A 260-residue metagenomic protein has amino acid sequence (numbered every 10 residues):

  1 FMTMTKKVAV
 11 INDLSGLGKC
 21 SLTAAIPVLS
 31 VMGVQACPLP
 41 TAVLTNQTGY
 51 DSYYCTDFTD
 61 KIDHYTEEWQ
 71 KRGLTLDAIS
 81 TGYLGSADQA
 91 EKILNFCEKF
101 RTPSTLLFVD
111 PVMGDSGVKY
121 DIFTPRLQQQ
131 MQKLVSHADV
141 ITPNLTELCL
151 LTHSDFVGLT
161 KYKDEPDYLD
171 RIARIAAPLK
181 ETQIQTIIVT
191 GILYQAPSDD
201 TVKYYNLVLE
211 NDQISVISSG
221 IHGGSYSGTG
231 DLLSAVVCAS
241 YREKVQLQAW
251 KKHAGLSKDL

Functional and structural regions predicted by a protein language model:
F1-M4, R174: Universal eukaryotic N-terminal targeting presequences
T3-D121: Conserved N-terminal subdomain of the carbohydrate kinase-like
N12-L14, T41, T81-L84, D110-V112 (+5 more regions): Fold-independent oxyanion-binding glycine-rich loops and adjacent beta-strand/coil segments at enzyme active sites
S21, A25, F58-K61, Y65 (+7 more regions): General structural feature for long, well-ordered alpha-helical segments within catalytic domains of soluble enzymes
A25, L148, S234-Y241, S257: Buried hydrophobic packing segments
C97-F100, D155, S240-V245: Active-site catalytic pocket residues across diverse enzymes, especially alpha/beta-hydrolases
D121-S215, H222, K244-K251, L256-S257: Conserved phosphate/ATP/ADP-binding segment of small-molecule kinases
G220-V237, H253, L260: Short glycine/threonine-rich catalytic loop with a Thr-x-Gly-x-Asp
